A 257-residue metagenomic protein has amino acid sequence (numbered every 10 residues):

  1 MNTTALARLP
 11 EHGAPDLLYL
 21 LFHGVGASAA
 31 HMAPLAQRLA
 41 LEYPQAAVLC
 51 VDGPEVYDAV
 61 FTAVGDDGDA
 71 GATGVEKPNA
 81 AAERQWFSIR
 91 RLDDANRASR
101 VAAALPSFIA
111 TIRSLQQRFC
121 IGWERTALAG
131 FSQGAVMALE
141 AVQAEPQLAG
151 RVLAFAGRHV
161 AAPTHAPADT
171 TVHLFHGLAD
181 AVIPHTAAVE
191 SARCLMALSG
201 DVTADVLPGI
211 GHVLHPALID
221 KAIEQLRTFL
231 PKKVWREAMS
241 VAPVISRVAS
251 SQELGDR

Functional and structural regions predicted by a protein language model:
M1-I121: Serine-hydrolase catalytic machinery in alpha/beta-hydrolase-like enzymes
D52, A129, L153-A156, F175 (+1 more regions): Alpha/beta-hydrolase-fold catalytic nucleophile elbow
A63, N79-Q85, G157-H173: Flexible "cap/lid" loop of the alpha/beta hydrolase fold
E124-D169: Primarily recognizes the serine-hydrolase "nucleophile elbow" in alpha/beta-hydrolase and SGNH/GDSL folds
L174-H176, D180: Short beta-strand/loop motif that positions the catalytic acidic residue of the alpha/beta-hydrolase fold
T186-R257: C-terminal catalytic histidine-bearing segment of alpha/beta-hydrolase fold enzymes
